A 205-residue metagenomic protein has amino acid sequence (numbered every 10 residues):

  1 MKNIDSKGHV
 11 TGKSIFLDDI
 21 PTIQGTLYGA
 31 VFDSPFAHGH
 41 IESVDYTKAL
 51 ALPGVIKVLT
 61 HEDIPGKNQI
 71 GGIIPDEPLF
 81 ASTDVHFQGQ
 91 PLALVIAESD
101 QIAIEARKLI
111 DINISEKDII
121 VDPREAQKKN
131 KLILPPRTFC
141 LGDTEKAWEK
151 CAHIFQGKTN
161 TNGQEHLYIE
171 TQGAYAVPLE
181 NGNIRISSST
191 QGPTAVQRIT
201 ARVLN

Functional and structural regions predicted by a protein language model:
M1-P135, I154-G157: Flexible, low-hydrophobicity surface segments
D33-S34, P91, C140, T161 (+1 more regions): Residue-level detector of alpha-helix boundaries and kinks
I41-E42, C140, G192-P193: Residue-level preference for nonpolar/small residues embedded in alpha-helices
L134-A147: Conserved NAD+-utilizing ADP-ribose enzyme module
T144-L204: Conserved beta-alpha junction segments in alpha/beta enzyme cores
